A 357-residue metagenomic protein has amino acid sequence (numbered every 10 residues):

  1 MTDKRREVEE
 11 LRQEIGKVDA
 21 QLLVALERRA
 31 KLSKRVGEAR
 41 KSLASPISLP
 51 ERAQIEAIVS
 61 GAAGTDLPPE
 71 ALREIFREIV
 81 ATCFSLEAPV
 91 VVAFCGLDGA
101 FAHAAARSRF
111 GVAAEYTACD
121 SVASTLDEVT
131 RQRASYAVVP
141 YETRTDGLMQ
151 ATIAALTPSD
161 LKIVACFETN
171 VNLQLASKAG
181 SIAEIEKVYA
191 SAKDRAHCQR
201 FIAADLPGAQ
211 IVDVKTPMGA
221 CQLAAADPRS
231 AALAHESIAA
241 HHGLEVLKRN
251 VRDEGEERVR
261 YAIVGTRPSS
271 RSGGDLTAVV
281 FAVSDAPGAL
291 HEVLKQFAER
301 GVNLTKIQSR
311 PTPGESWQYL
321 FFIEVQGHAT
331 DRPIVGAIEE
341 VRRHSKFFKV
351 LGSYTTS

Functional and structural regions predicted by a protein language model:
M1-S357: Domain-level signature for soluble enzymes in the chorismate/prephenate branch of the shikimate pathway
